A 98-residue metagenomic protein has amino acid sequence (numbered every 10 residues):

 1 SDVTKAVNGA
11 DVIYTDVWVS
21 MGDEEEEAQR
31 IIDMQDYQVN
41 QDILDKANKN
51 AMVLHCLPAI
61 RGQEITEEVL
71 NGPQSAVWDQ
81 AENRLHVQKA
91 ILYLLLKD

Functional and structural regions predicted by a protein language model:
S1-E67: Rossmann-like adenosine-cofactor binding region
N50-A51, L57-D98: Adenosine-phosphate binding glycine-rich loop
